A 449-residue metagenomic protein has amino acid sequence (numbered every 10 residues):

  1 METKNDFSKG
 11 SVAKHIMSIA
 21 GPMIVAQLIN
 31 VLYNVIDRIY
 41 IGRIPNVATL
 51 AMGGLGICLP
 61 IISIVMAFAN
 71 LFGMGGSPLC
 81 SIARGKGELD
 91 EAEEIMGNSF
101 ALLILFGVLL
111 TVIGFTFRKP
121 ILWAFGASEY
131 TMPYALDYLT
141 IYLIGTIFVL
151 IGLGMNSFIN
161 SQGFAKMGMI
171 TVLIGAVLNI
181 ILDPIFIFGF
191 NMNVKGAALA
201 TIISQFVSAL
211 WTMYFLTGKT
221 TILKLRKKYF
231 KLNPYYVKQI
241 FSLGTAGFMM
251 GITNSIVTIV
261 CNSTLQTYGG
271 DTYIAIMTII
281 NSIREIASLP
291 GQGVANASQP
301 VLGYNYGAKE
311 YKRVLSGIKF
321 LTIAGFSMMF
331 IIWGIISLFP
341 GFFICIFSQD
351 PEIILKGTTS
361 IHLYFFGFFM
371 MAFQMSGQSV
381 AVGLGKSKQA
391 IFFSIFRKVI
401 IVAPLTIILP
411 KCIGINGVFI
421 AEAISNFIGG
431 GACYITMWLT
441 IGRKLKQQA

Functional and structural regions predicted by a protein language model:
M1-A20, C80-I147, N191-G244, L302-G367 (+1 more regions): Short alpha-helical transmembrane segments in multi-pass integral membrane proteins
F7-I39, R43-V47, P60-G75, L79 (+6 more regions): N-terminal transmembrane alpha-helices
S18-D37, I141, G175, S204-S208 (+4 more regions): Transmembrane helical elements of multi-pass membrane transporters/channels
M23, Q27, I39, P78 (+16 more regions): Transmembrane alpha-helix boundary and packing residues in multipass membrane permease domains and related
L28, L32-G53, L122-E129, I185-M192 (+5 more regions): Helix-terminus/linker motif at the lipid-water interface of multi-pass membrane proteins
M52-V112, V149-G168, N262, I276-P340 (+1 more regions): Small-residue-rich hydrophobic transmembrane alpha-helices
N70, Y142-N160, G168-A176, A197-T212 (+4 more regions): Short runs within selected transmembrane alpha-helices of multi-pass transporters and secretion channels
